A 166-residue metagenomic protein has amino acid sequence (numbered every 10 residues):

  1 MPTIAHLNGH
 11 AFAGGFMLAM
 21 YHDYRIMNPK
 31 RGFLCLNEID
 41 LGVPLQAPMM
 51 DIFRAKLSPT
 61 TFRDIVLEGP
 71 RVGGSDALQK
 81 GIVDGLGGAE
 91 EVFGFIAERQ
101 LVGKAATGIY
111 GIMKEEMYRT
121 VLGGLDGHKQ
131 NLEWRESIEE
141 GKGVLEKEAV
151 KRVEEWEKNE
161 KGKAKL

Functional and structural regions predicted by a protein language model:
M1-L41: Glycine-rich beta-to-alpha active-site loop
H6-A11, I65-R71: Glycine-rich beta-to-alpha transition loops that act as phosphate-gripper elements at the mouths of alpha/beta enzyme
A19, A77-L78: Hydrophobic residues within well-ordered alpha-helices
D23-Y24, D64, E68-P70, I82-G88: Well-ordered beta-strand positions
M27-N28, G32, L78-N131: C-terminal long alpha-helix characteristic of the crotonase
M49-T60: Hydrophobic, secondary-structure "cap" segments at the distal end of domains
R63, D76: A conserved mid-domain beta-alpha-beta active-site/ligand-binding segment of alpha/beta enzyme cores
K129-L166: Eukaryotic N-terminal low-complexity, Ser/Thr- and Lys/Arg-rich leader segments that predominantly function as
